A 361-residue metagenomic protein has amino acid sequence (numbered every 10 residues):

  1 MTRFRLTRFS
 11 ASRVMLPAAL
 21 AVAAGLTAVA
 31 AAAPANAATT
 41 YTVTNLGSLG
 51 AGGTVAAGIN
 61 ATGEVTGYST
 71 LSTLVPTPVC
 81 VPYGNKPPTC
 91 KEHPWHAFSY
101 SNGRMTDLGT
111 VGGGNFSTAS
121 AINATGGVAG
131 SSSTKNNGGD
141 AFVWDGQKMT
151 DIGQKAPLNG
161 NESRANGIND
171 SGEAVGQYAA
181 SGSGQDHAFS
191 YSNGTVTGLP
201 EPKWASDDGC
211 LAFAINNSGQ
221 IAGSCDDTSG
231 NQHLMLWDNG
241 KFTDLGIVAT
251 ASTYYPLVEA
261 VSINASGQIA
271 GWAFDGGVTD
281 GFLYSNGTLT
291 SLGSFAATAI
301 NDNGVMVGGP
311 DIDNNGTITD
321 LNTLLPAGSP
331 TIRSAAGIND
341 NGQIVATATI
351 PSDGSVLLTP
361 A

Functional and structural regions predicted by a protein language model:
T2-F4, R13-P17, A28-A361: Residue-level hotspots at or immediately adjacent to binding/recognition sites across diverse folds
L20-L26: Core hydrophobic alpha-helical transmembrane segments of single-pass membrane proteins
